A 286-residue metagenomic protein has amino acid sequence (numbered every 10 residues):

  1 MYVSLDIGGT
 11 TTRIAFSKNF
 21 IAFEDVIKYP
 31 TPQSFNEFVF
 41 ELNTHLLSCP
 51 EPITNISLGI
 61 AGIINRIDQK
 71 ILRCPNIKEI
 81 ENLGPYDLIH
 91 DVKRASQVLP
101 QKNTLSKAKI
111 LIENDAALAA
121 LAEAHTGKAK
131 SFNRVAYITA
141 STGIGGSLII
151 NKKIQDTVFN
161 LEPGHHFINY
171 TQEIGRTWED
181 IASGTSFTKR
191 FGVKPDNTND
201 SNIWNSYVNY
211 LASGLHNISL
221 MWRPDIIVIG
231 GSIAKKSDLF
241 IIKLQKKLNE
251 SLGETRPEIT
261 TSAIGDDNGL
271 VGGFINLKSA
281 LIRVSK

Functional and structural regions predicted by a protein language model:
M1, N133-R134, E258: Residues that mark the start of a beta-strand
Y2-G62, I67: Conserved phosphate-binding loops in N-terminal lobes of ATP-dependent enzymes of the actin/Hsp70/sugar-kinase
A15-K18, F35, I80-L83, L111 (+2 more regions): Glycine/GP-enriched mid-protein hinge/lid loop-to-helix segment characteristic of carbohydrate kinases
D25-K28, C74, L121, T157: Residue-level detector of high-confidence beta-strand sites
V26-T54, I174-Q245, L252-L270: Adenine-nucleotide phosphate-binding core of ATP-dependent small-molecule kinases
F35-N36, F40, N55, I64-R134 (+1 more regions): Glycine-rich phosphate-binding loop and adjoining helix at the ATP-binding site of ATP-dependent phosphoryl-transfer
L46, N276-K286: Short, hydrophobic alpha-helical segments
A117, G143, A234: Catalytic metal-binding/acid-base residues of hydrolase active sites
